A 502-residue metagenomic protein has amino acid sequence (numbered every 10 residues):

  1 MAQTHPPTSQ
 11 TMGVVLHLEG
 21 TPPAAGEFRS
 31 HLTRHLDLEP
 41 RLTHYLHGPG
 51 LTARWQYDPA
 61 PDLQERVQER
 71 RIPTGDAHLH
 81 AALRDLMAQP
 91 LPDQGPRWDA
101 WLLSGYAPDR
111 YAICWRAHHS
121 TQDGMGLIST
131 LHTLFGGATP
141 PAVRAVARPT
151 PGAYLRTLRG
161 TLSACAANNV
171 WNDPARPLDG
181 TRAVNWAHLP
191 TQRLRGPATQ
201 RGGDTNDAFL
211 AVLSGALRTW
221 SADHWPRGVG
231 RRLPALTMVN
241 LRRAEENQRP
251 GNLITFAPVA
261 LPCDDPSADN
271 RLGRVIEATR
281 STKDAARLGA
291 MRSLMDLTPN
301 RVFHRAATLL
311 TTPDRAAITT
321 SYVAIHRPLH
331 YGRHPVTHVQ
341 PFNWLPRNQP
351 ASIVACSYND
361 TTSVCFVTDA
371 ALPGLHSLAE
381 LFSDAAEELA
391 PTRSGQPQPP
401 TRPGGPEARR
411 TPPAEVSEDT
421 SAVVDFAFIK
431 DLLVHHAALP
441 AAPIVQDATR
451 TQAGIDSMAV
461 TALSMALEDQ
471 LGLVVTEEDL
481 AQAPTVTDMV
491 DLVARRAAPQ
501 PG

Functional and structural regions predicted by a protein language model:
S9, V14-P40, H44-Q349, C356-T361 (+3 more regions): Soluble acyl-CoA-dependent acyltransferase catalytic core bearing the H(X)4D motif
E388-Q398, R495-G502: Generic C-terminal helix-cap and adjacent flexible tail
R409-A442, A494-G502: Thiotemplate assembly-line natural product biosynthesis machinery
V434-A453, Q470-Q482, A498: Phosphopantetheine carrier-protein modules
T451-Q470, D488: Phosphopantetheine-attachment site and its flanking helix in carrier
V486-A494: Short, cationic-aromatic polyanion-contact patches
